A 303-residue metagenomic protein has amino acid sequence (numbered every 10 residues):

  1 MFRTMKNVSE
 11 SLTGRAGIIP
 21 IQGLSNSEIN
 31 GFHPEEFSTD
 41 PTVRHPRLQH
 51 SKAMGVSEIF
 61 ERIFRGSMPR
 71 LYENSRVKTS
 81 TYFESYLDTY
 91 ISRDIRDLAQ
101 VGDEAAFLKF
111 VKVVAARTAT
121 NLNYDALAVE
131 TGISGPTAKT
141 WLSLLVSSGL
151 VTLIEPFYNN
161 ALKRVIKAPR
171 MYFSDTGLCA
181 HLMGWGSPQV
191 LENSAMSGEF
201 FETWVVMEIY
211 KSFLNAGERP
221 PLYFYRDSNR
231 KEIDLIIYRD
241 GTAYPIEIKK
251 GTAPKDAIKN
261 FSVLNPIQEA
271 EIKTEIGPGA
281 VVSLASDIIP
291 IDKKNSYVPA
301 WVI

Functional and structural regions predicted by a protein language model:
F2, S27, A128, T252 (+1 more regions): Glycine-rich nucleotide phosphate-binding loop and flanking beta-alpha elements of Rossmann-like dinucleotide-binding
F2-I18, N30-E35: Short regulatory helix/loop adjacent to the ATP-binding pocket of P-loop NTPases
K6, K139, A257-I258: Conserved strand-to-helix beginnings and helix N-cap segments that scaffold or border functional pockets
S11-R15, F37-S38, M171, Y297-V298: Short, hinge-like loop/turn segments at secondary-structure boundaries
I19-G23: Conserved phosphate-donor/acceptor-positioning beta-strand/loop module used by diverse small-molecule
N26-S27, G31-W204, E208, L214 (+1 more regions): Interdomain hinge/linker elements that couple catalytic modules in large macromolecular machines
S143, L150-V151, E155-I303: A cross-kingdom feature that marks ATP-driven nucleic-acid transaction machinery
